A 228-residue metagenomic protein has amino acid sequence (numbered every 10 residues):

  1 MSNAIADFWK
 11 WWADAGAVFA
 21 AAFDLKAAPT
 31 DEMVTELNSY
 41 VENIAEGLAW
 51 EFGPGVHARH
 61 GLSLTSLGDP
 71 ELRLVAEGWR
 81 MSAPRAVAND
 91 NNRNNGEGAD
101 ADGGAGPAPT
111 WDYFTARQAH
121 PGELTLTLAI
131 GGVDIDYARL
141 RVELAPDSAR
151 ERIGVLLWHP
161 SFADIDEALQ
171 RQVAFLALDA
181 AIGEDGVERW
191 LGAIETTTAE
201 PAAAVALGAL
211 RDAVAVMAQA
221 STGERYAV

Functional and structural regions predicted by a protein language model:
M1, A6-W11, P84-N89, D100-A163: Catalytic "initiation/cleavage/transfer" segments centered on a nucleophilic residue and adjacent nucleic-acid-engaging
M1-A45, N95, D100: N-terminal domain-onset segments
W11, Y40, W79, L176-A177 (+1 more regions): Residues that form generic nucleotide/phosphate-binding pockets
A13-A22, V56-S66, S148-A163: Short glycine-rich, basic-tinged beta-strand/loop micro-motifs
D14-V18, A22-L25, Y40-G47, S82 (+4 more regions): Surface-exposed polar/charged interaction patches
K26, T30, A45, V75 (+5 more regions): Cystatin/cathelin-like cysteine-protease inhibitor module
A28-A88, G104: An N-terminal, globular interaction/scaffold subdomain
G131-V228: Long, hydrophobic alpha/beta structural blocks
